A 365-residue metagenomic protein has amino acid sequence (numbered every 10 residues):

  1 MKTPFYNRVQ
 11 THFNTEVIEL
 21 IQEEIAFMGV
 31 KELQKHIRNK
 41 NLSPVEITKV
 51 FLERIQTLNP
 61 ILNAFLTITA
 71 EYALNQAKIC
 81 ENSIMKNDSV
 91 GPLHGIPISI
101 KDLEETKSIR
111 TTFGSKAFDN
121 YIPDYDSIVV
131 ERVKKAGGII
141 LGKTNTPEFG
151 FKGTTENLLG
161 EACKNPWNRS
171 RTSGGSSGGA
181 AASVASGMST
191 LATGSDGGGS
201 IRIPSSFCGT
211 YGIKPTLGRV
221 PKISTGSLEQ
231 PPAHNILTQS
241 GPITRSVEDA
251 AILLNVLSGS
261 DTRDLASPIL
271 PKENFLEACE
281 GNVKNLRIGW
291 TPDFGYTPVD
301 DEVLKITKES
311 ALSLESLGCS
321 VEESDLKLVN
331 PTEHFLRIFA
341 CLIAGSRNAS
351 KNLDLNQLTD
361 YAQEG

Functional and structural regions predicted by a protein language model:
M1-D88, V256-G365: Amidase signature
E32-N39, F118-I122, T238-R245: Short, well-ordered beta-strand elements within core beta-sheets of diverse protein domains
L58-P60, P92-V129: Enzymes and membrane/adaptor proteins characterized by extended Gly/Ser/Thr/Asp/Glu-rich, aromatic-dotted
A70-L93, I100, D119, P123 (+2 more regions): Flexible, acidic active-site loops/lids enriched in D/E/S/T/G that coordinate Mg2+ and/or position polar
V90-L93, K134, V184-A185, G281-V283: Extracellular/periplasmic catalytic domains that process cell-envelope and extracellular macromolecules
Y125-L257: Short glycine/serine-rich loop segments
